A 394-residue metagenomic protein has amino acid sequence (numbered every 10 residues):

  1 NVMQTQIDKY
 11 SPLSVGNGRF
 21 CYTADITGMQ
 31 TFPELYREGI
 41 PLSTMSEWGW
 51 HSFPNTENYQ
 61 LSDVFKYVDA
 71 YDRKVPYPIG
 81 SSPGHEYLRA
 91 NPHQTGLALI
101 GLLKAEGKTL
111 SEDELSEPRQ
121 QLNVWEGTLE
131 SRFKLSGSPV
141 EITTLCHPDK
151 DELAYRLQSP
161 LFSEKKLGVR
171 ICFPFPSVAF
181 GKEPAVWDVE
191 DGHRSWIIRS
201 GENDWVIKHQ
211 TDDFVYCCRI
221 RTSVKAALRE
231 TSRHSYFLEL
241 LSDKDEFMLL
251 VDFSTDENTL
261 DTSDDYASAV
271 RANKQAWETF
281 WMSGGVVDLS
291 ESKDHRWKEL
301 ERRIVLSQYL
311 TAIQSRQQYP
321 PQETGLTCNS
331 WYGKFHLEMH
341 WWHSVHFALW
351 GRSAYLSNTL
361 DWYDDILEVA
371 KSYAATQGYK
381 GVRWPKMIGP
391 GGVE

Functional and structural regions predicted by a protein language model:
N1-K334, R352-S357, Y363-Y373: Acidic/polar, glycine-enriched structural segments that form the non-catalytic walls/loops of the carbohydrate-binding
W331-E394: Aromatic-rich carbohydrate-recognition surfaces in CAZymes
